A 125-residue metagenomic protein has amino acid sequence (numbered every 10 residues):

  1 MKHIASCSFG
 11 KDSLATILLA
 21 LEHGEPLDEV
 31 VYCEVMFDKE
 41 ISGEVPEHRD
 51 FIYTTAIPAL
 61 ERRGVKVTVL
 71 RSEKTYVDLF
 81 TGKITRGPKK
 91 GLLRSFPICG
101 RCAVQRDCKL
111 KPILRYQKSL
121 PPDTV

Functional and structural regions predicted by a protein language model:
M1-V125: ATP-dependent adenylation/nucleotidyltransferase module used to activate substrates
